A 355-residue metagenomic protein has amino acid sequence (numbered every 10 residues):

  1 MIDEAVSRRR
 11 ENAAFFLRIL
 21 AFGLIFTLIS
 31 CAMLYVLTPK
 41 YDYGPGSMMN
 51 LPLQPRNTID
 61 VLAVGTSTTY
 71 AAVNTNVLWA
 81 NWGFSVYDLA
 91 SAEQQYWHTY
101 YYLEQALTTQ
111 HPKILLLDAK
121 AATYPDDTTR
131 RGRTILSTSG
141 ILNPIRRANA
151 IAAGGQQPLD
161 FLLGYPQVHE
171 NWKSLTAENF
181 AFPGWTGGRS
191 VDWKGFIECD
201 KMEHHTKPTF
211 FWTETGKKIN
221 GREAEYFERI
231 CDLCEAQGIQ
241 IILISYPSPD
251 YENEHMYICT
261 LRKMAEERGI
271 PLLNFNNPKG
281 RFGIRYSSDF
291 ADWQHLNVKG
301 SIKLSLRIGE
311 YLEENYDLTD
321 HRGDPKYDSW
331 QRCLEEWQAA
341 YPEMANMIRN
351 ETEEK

Functional and structural regions predicted by a protein language model:
M1-F15: N-terminal Lys/Arg-rich, disordered targeting/topogenic segments
A14-V36: Hydrophobic membrane-insertion alpha-helices, especially the h-region of bacterial N-terminal signal peptides
L37-T58: Alpha-helical transmembrane signal-anchor/signal-peptide segments
V64, T68-G154: Membrane-embedded segments
V86-A92, T215-I219, W293: Acidic/histidine-rich helix-loop elements that form or flank divalent-metal/phosphate-binding sites at the catalytic
G132-G238, R322-K355: Secreted/periplasmic serine-hydrolase-like ester/acetyl group-modifying domain
D200-Y286: Flexible, glycine-rich surface segments
H255, C259-R332, A339, E343-T352: C-terminal regions of proteins
